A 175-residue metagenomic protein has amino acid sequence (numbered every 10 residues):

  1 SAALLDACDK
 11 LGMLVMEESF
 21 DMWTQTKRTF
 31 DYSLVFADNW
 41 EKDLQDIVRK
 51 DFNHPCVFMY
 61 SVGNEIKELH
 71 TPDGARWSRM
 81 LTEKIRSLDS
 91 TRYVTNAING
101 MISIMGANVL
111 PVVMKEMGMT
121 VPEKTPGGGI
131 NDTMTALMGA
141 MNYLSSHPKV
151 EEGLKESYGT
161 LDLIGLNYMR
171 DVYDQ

Functional and structural regions predicted by a protein language model:
S1-L163, N167-D174: Active-site mouth of glycoside hydrolases
